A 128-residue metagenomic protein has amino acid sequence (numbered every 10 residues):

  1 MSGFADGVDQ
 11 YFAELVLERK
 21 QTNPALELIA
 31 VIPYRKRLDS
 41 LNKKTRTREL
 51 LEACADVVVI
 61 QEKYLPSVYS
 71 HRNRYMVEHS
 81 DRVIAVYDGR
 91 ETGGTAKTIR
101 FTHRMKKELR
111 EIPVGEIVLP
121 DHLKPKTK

Functional and structural regions predicted by a protein language model:
M1-K126: Acidic/glycine-enriched connector segments
